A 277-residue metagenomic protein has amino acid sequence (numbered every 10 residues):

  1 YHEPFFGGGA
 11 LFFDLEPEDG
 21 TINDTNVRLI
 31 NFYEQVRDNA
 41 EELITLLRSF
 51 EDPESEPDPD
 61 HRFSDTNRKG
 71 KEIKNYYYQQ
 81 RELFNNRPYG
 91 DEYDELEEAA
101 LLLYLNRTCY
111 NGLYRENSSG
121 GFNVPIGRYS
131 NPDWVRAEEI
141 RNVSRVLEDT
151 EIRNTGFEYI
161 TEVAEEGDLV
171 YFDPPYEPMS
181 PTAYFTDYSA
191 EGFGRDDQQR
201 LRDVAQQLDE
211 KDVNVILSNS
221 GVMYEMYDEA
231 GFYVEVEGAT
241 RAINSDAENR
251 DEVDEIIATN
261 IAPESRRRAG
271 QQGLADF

Functional and structural regions predicted by a protein language model:
Y1-L15, I22-N26, L103, R107-Y110 (+4 more regions): Conserved proline-anchored active-site loop of SAM-dependent methyltransferases that bridges a beta-strand
F5-A10, E139-I140, N219-M223, A262: Short, polar loop motifs at secondary-structure junctions
E18-E148, T186: Class I S-adenosyl-L-methionine-dependent methyltransferase module
G121-Y129, E177-D197: Mobile active-site "lid"/loop adjacent to the S-adenosyl-L-methionine
N154, D197-T240: Conserved Class I SAM-dependent methyltransferase catalytic core
A242-R250: Short proline/glycine-enriched turn/loop segments at secondary-structure junctions
E252-I257: Short hydrophobic/aromatic beta-strand or adjacent loop that forms the aromatic wall/cage of a ligand/substrate-binding
S265-F277: Haloarchaeal acidic low-complexity proteome signature biased toward cell-envelope/secretome components but also
